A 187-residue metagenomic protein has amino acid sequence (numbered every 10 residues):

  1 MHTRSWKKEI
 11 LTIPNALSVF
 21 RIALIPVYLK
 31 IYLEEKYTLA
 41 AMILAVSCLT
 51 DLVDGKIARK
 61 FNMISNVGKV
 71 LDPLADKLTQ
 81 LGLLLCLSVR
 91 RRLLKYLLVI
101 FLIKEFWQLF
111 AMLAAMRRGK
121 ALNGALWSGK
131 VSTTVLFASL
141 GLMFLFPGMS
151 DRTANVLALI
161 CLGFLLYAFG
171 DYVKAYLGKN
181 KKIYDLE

Functional and structural regions predicted by a protein language model:
M1-V53, T133-M149, G163-E187: Topogenic membrane-insertion module of multi-pass membrane proteins
K7-L11, D54, A58-T79, G119-G129 (+1 more regions): Juxtamembrane helix-capping/reentrant segments at transmembrane boundaries
N15, P73-Q80, K130-L136, L140 (+1 more regions): Membrane-embedded alpha-helical bundles that form the substrate/pore pathway in multi-pass transport systems
L17, K60, I64-L113: Multi-pass membrane catalytic core of lipid/isoprenoid biosynthesis enzymes
I22, M42-A45, L74, L102 (+1 more regions): Residue-level signature of the transmembrane alpha-helical core of multi-pass small-molecule transporters
L29-A41, L81-L98, F144-N155: Helix-coil boundary and interhelical linker segments in multi-pass alpha-helical membrane proteins
A40-S47, Y96-W107, N155-G163: Hydrophobic core segments of alpha-helical transmembrane domains in multi-pass membrane proteins
G55-K60, M112-R118, G170-Y176: C-terminal ends of transmembrane helices
